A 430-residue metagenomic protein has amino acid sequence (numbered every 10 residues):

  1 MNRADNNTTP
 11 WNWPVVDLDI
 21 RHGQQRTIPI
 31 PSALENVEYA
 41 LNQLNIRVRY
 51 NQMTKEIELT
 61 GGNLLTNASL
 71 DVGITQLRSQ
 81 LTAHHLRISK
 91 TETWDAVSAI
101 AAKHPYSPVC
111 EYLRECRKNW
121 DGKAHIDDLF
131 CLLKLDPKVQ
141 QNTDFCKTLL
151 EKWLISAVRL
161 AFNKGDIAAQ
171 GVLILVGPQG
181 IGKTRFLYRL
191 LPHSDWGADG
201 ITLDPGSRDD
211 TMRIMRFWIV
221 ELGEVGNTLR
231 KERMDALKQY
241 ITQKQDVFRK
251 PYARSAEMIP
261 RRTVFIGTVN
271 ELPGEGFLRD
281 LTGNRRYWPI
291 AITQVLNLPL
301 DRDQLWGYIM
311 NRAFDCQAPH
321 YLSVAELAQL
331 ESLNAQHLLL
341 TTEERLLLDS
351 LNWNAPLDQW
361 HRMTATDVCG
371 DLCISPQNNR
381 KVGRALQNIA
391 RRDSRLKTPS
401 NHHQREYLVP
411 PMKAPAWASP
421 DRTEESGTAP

Functional and structural regions predicted by a protein language model:
M1-H125, D144, Q377-R380, N388 (+1 more regions): N-terminal nucleic-acid engagement/recognition segments and initiation subdomains in replication, restriction
A101-M215, C369: P-loop NTPase catalytic core of nucleic-acid-dependent motor ATPases
V172-I174, I219, V264: Residue-level preference for the first positions of well-ordered beta-strands
D210-M215, R249-T268: AAA+/SF3 P-loop NTPase mechanochemical coupling elements
W218-I241, F277-G283: Conserved AAA+/SF3 P-loop NTPase catalytic/coupling segment centered on the Walker-B
M234-E257: Conserved catalytic/switch belt of AAA+ P-loop NTPases
E257-V264, D280-L346, W353: Phosphate-sensing "switch" segment of ASCE/P-loop ATPases
N270, G276-F277, L281-G283, Q294-L296 (+1 more regions): Positively charged interface segments
